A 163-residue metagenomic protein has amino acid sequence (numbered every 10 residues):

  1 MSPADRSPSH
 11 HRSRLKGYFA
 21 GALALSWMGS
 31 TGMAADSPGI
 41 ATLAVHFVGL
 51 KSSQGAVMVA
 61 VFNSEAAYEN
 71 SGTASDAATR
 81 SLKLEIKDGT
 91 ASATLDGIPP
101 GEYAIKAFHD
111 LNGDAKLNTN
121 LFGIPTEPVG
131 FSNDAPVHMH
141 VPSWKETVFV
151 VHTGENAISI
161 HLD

Functional and structural regions predicted by a protein language model:
P3-F19: Bacterial N-terminal signal peptides that target proteins for export
R14-S30: Bacterial N-terminal signal peptides
A41-G49, V59, I160: A short, amphipathic beta-strand motif
M58-F62, K106: Beta-strand signatures of extracellular beta-sandwich domains
L82, G89-A93, K145-T147, N156-I158: Short strand-edge motifs at loop-to-beta-strand transitions and within beta-strands of extracellular beta-rich domains
L95-G97: Short, flexible loop/turn segments at beta-strand junctions in immunoglobulin-like and fibronectin type III
G101-A107: A short tyrosine-centered beta-strand micro-motif
L111-T119: Acidic, glycine-anchored loop motifs typical of Ca2+
